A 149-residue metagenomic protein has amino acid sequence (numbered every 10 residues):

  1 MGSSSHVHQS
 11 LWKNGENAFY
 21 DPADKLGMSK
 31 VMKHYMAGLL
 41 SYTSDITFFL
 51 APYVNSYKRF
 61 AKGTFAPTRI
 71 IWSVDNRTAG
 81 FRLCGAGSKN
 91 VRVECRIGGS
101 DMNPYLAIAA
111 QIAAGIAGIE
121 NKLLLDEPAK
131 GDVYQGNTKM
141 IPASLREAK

Functional and structural regions predicted by a protein language model:
M1-N14: Histidine-centered divalent-metal-coordination microenvironment in nucleic-acid enzymes
W12-K149: Catalytic-core signal marking the mid-to-C-terminal active-site face
